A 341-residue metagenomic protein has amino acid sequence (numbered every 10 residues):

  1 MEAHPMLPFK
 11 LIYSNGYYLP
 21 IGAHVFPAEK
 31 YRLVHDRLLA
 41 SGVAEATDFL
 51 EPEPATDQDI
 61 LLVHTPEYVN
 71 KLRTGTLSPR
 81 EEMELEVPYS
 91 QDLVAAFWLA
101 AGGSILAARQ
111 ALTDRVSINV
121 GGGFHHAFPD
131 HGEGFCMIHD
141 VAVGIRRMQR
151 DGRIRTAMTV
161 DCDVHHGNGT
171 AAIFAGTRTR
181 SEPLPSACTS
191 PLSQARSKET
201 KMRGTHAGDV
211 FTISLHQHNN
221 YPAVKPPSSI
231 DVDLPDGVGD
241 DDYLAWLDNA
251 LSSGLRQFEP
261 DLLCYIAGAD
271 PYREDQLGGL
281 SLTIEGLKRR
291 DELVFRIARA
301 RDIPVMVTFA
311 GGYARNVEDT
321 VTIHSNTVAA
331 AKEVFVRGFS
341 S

Functional and structural regions predicted by a protein language model:
H4-A55: N-terminal low-complexity, Ser/Thr- and acidic-residue-enriched intrinsically disordered segments
K10, D36, A46, P54 (+3 more regions): Phosphate/dinucleotide-binding and metal-coordinating scaffold of catalytic cores in nucleotide-dependent enzymes
G16-I21, A44, P54-Q58, P79-L93: Glycine-/proline-rich flexible loop or hinge segments
L38-L39, H64, L72-R73, A108-L112 (+1 more regions): Hydrophobic residues in alpha-helical segments
A46-D57, M306-R315: Acidic carboxylate-rich catalytic motifs and surrounding loops in phosphoryl-/glycosyl-chemistry enzymes
E53-L77: Charged, often glycine-rich, active-site loop that binds/positions anionic groups
P79-S341: A general "terminal functional-core" signal
